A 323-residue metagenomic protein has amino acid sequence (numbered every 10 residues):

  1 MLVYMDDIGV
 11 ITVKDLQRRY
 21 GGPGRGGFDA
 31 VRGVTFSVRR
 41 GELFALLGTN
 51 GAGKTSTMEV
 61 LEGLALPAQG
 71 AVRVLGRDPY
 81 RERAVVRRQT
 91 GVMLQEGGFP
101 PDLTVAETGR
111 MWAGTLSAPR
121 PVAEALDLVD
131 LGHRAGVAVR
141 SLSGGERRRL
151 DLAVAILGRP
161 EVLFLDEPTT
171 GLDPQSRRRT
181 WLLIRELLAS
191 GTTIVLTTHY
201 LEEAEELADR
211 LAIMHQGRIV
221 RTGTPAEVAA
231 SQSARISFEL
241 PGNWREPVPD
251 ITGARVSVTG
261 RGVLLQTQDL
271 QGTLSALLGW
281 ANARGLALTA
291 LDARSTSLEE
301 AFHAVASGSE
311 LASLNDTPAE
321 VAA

Functional and structural regions predicted by a protein language model:
M1-R19, G308-A323: ABC-family P-loop ATPase nucleotide-binding domain
I8-I11, R18-H215, R221: ABC transporter nucleotide-binding domains
G91, A113, S117, A230-S233 (+2 more regions): A generic structural signal for secondary-structure junctions that act as hinges or helix/strand caps at the edges
T180-Q268: ABC transporter nucleotide-binding domain
A234-G308: Short, charged/small-residue-rich alpha-helical element at the C-terminal edge of ABC transporter nucleotide-binding
